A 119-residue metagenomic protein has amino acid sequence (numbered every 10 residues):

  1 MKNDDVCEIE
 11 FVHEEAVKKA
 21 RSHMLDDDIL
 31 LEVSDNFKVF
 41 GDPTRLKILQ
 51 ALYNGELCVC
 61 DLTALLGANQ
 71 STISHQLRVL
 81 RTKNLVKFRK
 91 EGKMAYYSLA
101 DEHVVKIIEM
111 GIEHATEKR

Functional and structural regions predicted by a protein language model:
M1-F40: N-terminal leader segment of winged-helix/HTH proteins
L25-N69, A95-E102: N-terminal helix-turn-helix DNA-binding core of bacterial DNA-binding proteins
G41, I73-Q76, G111: Generic structural signal for conserved hydrophobic packing positions in ordered secondary structure
A64, H75, R81-T82: Alpha-helical residues within the helix-turn-helix
Q70-R78, K90: Recognition helix of helix-turn-helix DNA-binding domains
R81-E91, S98: Beta-hairpin "wing" of winged helix-turn-helix
S98-R119: Conserved segment of winged-helix/HTH DNA-binding domains
